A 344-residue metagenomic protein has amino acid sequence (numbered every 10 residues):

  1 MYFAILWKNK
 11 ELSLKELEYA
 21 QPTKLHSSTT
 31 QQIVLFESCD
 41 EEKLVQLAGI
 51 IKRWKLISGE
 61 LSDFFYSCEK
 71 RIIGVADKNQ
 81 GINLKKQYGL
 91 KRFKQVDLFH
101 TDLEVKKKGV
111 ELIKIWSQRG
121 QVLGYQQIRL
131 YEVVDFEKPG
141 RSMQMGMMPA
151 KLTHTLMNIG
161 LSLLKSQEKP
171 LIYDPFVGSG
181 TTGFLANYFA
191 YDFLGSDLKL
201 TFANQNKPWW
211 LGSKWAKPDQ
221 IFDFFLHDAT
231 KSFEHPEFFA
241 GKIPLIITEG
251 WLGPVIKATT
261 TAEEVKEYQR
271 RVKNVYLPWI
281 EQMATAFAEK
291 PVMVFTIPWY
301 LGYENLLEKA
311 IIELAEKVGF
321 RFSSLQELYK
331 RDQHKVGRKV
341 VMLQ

Functional and structural regions predicted by a protein language model:
M1-R53, I57, N79, E104-E111 (+1 more regions): Class I S-adenosyl-L-methionine-dependent methyltransferase catalytic core
I50-E69, V96: Conserved short beta-strand edge segments in small beta-sheet-based binding/regulatory domains
E60-F64, R92-D102, D228, K273: Short, solvent-exposed coil/turn linker segments
C68-Q121: Long recognition/docking surfaces used for binding and targeting
